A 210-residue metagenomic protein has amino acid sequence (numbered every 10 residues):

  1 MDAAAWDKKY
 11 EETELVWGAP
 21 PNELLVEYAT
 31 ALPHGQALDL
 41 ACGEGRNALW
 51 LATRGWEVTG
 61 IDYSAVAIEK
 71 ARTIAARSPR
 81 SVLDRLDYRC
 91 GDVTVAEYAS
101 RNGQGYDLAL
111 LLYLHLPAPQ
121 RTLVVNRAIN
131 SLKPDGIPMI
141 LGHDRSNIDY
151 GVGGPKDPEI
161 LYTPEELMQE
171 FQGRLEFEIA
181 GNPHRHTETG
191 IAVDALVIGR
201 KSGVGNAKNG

Functional and structural regions predicted by a protein language model:
M1-L32: Conserved class I S-adenosyl-L-methionine
E57-D62: Conserved SAM-binding motif I beta-strand of class I
S64-V66: Conserved SAM/SAH-binding beta-strand->alpha-helix loop
R80-T94: Conserved SAM-binding strand-loop segment of SAM-dependent methyltransferases
Y98-L108: A short acidic, Gly/Pro-enriched loop at the edge of an enzyme's catalytic core that lines a small-molecule cofactor
Y106-R121: A short SAM/SAH-binding and catalytic strip from SAM-dependent methyltransferases
T122-P134: A short glycine-rich, Lys/Arg-flanked "PGG" loop and its adjoining helix->strand segment in the class I
D135-H143: Conserved beta-strand signature within the Rossmann-like core of class I S-adenosyl-L-methionine
